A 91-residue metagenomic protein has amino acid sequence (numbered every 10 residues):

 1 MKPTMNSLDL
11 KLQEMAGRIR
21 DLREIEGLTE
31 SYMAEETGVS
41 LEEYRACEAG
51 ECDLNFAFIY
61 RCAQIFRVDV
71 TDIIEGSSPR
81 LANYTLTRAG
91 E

Functional and structural regions predicted by a protein language model:
M1-I25: A short, Lys/Arg-rich alpha-helix, primarily the initiator
M1-M5, Q64, I74-E91: Short, charged recognition helix plus adjacent turn of helix-turn-helix-like nucleic-acid-binding domains
G17-E36, R61, R88-G90: Short basic helix-loop element that most often maps to the first helix and adjoining turn of HTH DNA-binding modules
I19, M33, Y44-C47, I73: Conserved hydrophobic/aromatic packing and binding residues within compact polymer-binding modules
G38-L54: Recognition helix of helix-turn-helix/homeodomain-like DNA-binding domains that insert into the DNA major groove
A57-D72: DNA major-groove recognition helix of helix-turn-helix/homeodomain DNA-binding modules
